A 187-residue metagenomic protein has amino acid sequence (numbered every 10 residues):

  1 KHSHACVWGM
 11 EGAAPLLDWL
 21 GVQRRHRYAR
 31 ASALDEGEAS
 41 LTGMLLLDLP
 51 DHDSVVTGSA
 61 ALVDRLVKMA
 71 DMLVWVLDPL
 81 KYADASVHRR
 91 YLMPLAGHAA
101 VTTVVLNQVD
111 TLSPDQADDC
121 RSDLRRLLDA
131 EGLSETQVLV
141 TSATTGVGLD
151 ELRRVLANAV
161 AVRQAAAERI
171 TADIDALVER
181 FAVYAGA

Functional and structural regions predicted by a protein language model:
K1-L49: Conserved G1/Walker A P-loop phosphate-binding module
S3-V7, D64-V67, V74, L92-M93 (+3 more regions): Short, well-ordered alpha-helical packing segments
M10-G12, D51-D53, L80-A83, V109-L112 (+1 more regions): Conserved nucleotide-binding/hydrolysis micro-motifs of P-loop NTPases
E36-G43, T57-K81, Y91-V105: Inter-motif core of Ras-like GTPase G domains
L49, V67, L73-V74, V109 (+1 more regions): Conserved catalytic-core segments centered on acid/base and nucleophilic motifs
A61, T103, V109-A117, R121-A187: C-terminal end of P-loop GTPase domains and the immediately downstream helical coupling element
